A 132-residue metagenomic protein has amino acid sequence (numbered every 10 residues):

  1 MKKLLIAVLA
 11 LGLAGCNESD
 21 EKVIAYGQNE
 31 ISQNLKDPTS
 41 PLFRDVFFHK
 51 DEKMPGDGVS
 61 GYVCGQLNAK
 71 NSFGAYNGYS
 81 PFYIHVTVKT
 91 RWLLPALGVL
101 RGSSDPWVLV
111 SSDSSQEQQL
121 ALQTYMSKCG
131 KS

Functional and structural regions predicted by a protein language model:
M1-A14: Sec-dependent bacterial lipoprotein signal peptides
C16-S132: Cystatin/cathelin-like cysteine-protease inhibitor module
